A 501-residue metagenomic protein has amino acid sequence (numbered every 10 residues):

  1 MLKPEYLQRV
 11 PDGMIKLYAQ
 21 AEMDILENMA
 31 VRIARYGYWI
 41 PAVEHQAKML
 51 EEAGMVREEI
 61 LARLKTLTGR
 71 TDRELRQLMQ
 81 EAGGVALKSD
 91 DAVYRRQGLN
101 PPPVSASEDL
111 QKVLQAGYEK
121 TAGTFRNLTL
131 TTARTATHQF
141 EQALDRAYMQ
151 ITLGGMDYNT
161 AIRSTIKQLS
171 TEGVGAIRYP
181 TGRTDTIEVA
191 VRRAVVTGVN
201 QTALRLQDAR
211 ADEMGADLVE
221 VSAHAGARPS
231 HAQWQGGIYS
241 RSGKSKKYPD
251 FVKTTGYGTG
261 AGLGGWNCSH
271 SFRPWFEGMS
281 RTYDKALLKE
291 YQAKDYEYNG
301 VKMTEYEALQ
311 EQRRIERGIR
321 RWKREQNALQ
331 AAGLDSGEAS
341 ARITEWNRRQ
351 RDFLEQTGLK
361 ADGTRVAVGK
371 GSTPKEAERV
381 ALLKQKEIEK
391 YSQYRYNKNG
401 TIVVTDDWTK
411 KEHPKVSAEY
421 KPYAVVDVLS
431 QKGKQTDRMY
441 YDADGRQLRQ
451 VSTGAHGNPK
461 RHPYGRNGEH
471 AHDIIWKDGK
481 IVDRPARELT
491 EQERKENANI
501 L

Functional and structural regions predicted by a protein language model:
M1-S164, L287-H413, L448: N-terminal leader/targeting and assembly helices and adjacent pre-domain segments
P101, S105, Q111-K112, A203-R210 (+2 more regions): Intrinsically disordered, low-complexity boundary segments flanking structured domains
G123-M214: Contiguous, non-catalytic segments that form substrate-binding/exosite surfaces or channel walls
D185-L288: Acidic, glycine-rich two-metal-ion catalytic cores of nucleic acid-processing enzymes
M279-S280, A328, K480: Intrinsically disordered, low-complexity acidic/polar segments
D284-A293, A486-E491: Short intrinsically disordered coil segments
E325, R395-L501: Catalytic toxin/effector domains delivered as secreted proteins or via bacterial secretion systems
